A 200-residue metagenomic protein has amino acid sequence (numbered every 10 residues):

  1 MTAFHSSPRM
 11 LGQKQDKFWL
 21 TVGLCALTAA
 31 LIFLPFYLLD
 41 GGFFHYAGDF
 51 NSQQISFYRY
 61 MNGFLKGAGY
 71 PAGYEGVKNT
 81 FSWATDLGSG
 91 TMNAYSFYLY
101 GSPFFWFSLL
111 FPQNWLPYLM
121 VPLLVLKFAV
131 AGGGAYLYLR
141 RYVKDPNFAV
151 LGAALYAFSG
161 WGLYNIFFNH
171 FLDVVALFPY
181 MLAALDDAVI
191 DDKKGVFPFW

Functional and structural regions predicted by a protein language model:
M1-Y37: Start-transfer (signal-anchor) and selected internal transmembrane alpha helices of multi-pass inner/ER membrane
R9, K17, E75, S82 (+1 more regions): Coil-to-alpha-helix initiation sites in intrinsically disordered, low-complexity, charged segments
Q13, G48-D49, S102, D145 (+1 more regions): Intrinsic-disorder/low-complexity, polar/charged segments
K17, Q113-M120, M181, F197: Membrane-interface helix-boundary signature
C25, A129-R141, N147-W200: Membrane-embedded helix bundles of polyisoprenyl
A29-G132, A154-A176: Membrane-interface coil-to-helix junctions
F111, Y142-V143: A broad structural signal for alpha-helix termini and local helix breaks/kinks
